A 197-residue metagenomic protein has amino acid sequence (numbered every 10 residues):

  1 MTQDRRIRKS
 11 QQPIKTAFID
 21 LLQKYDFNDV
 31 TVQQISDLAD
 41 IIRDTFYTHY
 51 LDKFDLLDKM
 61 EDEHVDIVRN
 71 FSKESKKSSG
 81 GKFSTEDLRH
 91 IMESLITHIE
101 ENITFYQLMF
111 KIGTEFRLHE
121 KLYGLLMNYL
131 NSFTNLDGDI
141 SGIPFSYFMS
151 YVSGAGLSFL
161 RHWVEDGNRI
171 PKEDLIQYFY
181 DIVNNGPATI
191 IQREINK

Functional and structural regions predicted by a protein language model:
M1-R8, I191-K197: N-terminal intrinsically disordered/low-complexity leader segments
Q3, K9-P13, P144: N-terminal positioning helix adjacent to the helix-turn-helix/winged-helix DNA-binding module
Q12, T16-D20, K24, L38 (+4 more regions): Alpha-helical structural segments
L21-F54: Helix-turn-helix
K73-E101: Hydrophobic alpha-helical connector segments
I96-E120, R161: Amphipathic alpha-helical segments used for helix-helix packing
G113-D137, S146-S150, A188: Amphipathic alpha-helical packing segments from all-alpha helical-bundle domains
G154, S158, H162-K197: C-terminal peripheral helix-coil segments that are non-catalytic and often amphipathic
